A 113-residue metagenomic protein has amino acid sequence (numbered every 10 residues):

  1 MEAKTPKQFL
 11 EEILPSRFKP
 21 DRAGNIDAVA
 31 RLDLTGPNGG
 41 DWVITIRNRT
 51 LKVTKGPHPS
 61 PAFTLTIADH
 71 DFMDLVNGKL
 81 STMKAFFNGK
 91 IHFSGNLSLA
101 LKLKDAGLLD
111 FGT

Functional and structural regions predicted by a protein language model:
M1-T113: Feature captures hydrophobic
